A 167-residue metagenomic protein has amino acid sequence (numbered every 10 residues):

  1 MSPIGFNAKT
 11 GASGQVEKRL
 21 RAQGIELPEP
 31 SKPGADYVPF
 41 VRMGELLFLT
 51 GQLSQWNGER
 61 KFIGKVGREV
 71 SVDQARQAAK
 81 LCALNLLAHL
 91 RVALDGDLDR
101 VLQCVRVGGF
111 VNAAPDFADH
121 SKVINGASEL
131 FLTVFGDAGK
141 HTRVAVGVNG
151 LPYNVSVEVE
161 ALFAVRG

Functional and structural regions predicted by a protein language model:
S2-G167: Short, polar/acidic, helix-capping and beta-turn segments at strand->helix junctions that line the mouths
